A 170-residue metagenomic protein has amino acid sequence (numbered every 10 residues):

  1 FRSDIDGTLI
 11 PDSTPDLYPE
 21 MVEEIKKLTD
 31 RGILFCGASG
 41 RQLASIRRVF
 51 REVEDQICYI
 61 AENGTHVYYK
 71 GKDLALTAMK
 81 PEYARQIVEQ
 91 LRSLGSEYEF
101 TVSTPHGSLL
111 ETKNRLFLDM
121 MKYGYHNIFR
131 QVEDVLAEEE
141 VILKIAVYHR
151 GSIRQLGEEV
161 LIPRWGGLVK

Functional and structural regions predicted by a protein language model:
F1-T14, I87: Asp-based phosphoryl-transfer active-site loop
S3, H66-Y69, L136-E140: Short, basic/glycine-rich phosphate-binding loops at helix/coil junctions that contact nucleotide phosphates
I10, R47, E158: A short local structural element in Rossmann-fold oxidoreductases
P11-D12, L74-A75, K144: Short, contiguous strand/loop micro-motifs
P15, G40, R150-S152: Short, surface-exposed acidic/glycine-rich loop or hinge patches that mediate macromolecular interfaces
P15-E20, I145: Substrate-gripping "pore-loop 1 plus following alpha2 helix"
P19-F117: Active-site phosphate-binding/coordination module
Q90, E97-K170: Conserved acidic, metal-coordinating active-site core of Asp-based, Mg2+-dependent phosphoryl-transfer enzymes
